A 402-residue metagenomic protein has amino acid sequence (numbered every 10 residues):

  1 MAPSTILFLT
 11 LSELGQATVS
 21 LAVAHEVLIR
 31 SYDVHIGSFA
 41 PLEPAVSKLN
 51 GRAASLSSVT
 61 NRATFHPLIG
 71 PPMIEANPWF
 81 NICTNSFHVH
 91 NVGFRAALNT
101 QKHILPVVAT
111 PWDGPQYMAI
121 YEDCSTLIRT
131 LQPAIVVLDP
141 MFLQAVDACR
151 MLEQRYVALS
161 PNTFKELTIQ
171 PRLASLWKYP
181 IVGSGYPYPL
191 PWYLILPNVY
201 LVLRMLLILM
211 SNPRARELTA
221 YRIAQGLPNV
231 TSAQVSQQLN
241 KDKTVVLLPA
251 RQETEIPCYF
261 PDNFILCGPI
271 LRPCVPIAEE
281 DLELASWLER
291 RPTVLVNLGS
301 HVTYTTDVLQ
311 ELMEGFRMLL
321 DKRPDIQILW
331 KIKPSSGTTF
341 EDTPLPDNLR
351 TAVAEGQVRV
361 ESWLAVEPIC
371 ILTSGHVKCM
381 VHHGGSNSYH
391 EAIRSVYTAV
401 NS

Functional and structural regions predicted by a protein language model:
M1-N212, R216, A285, T303-S402: Glycosyltransferase specificity loop/lid
L201-T293, N297-T303, P334: A nucleotide-sugar donor-handling region in carbohydrate enzymes
